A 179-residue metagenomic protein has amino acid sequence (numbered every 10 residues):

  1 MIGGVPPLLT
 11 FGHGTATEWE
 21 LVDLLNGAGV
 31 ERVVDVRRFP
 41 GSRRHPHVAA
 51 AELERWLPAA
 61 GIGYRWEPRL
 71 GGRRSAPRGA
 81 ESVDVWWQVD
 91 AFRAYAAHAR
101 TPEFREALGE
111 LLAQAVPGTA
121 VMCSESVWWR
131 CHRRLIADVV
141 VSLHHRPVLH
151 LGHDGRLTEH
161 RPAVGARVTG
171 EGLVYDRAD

Functional and structural regions predicted by a protein language model:
M1-D179: Residues lining hydrophobic/aromatic ligand-binding pockets adjacent to catalytic sites
